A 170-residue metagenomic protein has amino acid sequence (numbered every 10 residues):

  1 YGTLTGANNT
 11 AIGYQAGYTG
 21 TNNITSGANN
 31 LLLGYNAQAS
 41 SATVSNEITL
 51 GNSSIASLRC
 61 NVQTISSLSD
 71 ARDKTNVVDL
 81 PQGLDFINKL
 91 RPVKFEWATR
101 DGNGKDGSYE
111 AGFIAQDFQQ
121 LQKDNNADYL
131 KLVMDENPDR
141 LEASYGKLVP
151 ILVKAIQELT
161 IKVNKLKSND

Functional and structural regions predicted by a protein language model:
Y1-S69: Glycine- and small/polar-enriched repetitive beta-structure motifs of secreted/surface proteins
L68-D170: Intramolecular chaperone/auto-protease modules of tailspike-like proteins
